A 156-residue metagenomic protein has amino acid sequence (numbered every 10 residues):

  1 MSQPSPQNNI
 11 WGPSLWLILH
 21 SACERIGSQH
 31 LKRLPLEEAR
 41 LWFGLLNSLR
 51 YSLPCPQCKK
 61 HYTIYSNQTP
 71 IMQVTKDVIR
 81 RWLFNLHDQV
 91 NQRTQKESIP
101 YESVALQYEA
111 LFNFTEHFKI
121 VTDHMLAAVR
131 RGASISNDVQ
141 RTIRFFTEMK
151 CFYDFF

Functional and structural regions predicted by a protein language model:
M1-F156: Aromatic-rich, lipid-facing transmembrane alpha helices and their immediate juxtamembrane interface loops in integral
